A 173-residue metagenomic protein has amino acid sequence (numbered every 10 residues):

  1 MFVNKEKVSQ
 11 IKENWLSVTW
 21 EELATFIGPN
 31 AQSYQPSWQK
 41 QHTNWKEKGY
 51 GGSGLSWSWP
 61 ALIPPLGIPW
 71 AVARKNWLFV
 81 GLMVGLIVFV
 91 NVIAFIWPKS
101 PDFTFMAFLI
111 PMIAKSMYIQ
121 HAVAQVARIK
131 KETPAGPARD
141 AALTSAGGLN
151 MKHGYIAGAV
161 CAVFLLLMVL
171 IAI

Functional and structural regions predicted by a protein language model:
F2-K48, V90-I173: Transmembrane helix recognition focused on a "late"/terminal membrane span
S37-F79: Membrane interfacial helix-start motif at the N-side
I68-P69, V88-V92: Alpha-helical transmembrane segments of multipass membrane proteins
F79-F89: Central hydrophobic cores of alpha-helical transmembrane segments in multi-pass integral membrane proteins
